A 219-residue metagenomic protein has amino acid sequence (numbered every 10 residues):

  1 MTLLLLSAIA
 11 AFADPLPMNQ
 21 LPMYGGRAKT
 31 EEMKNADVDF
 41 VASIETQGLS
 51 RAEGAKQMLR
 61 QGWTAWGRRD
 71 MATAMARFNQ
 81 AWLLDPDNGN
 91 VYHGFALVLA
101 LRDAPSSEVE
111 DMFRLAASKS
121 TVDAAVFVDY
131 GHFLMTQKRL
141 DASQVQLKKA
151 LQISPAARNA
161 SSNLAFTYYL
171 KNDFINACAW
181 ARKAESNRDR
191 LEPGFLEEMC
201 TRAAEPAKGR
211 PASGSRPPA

Functional and structural regions predicted by a protein language model:
A11-R68: N-terminal leader/linker segments that initiate helical-solenoid repeat arrays
P15-Y24, N35-D39, S43-T46, T167-A219: Terminal, low-structured helical/coil segments at or just beyond the last alpha-helical repeat
E45-L49, W82, A117, L151 (+1 more regions): A conserved position within tetratricopeptide repeats
G54, N88, D123, A157 (+2 more regions): Residue-level recognition of tetratricopeptide repeat
R60, G94-F95, D129, N163 (+1 more regions): Canonical tetratricopeptide repeat
G67, L101-R102, T136-Q137, L170-K171 (+1 more regions): Register position in tetratricopeptide repeats
L83-P155, N159: Alpha-helical adaptor scaffolds
